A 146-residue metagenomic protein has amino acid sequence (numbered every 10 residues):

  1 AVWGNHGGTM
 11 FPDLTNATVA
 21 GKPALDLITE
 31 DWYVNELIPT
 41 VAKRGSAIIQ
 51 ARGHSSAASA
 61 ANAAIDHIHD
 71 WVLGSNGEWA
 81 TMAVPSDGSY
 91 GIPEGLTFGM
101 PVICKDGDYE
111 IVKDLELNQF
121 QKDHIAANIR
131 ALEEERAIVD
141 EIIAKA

Functional and structural regions predicted by a protein language model:
A1-A146: Long, compositionally biased stretches enriched for glycine and/or charged residues
